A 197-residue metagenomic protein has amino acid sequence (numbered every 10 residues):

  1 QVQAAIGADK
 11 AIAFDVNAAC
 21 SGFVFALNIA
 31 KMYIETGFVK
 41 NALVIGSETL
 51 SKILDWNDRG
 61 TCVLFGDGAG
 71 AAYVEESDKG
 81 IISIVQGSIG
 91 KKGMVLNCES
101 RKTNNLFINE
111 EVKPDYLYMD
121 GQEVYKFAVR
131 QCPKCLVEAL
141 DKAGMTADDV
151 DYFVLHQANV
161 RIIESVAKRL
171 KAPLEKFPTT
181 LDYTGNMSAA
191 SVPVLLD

Functional and structural regions predicted by a protein language model:
Q1-A4, D9, V16-E35, V129 (+3 more regions): Claisen-condensing/thiolase-fold acyl-transfer catalytic domains that form or cleave C-C bonds in fatty acid
A13-D15, V44, I81, F177: Conserved beta-strand scaffold positions in the cores of enzyme catalytic domains, especially in NTP/NDP-utilizing
A18-S21, G46-S51, S77, G87 (+1 more regions): Acidic, glycine-rich active-site loops and adjacent beta-strand->loop/helix elements that engage anionic groups
F23-F25, L50-L54, G90-G93: Short, well-ordered, mixed-charge alpha-helical segments that flank or form enzyme active sites
K31-A42, K102-I108, D197: A polyampholytic, Gly/Pro-enriched intrinsically disordered region
E35-A69: Flexible, glycine-rich active-site loops centered on histidine and acidic residues that chelate a metal or position
W56-K126, R130, K134: Condensing-enzyme catalytic core mediating Claisen C-C bond formation in acyl metabolism
